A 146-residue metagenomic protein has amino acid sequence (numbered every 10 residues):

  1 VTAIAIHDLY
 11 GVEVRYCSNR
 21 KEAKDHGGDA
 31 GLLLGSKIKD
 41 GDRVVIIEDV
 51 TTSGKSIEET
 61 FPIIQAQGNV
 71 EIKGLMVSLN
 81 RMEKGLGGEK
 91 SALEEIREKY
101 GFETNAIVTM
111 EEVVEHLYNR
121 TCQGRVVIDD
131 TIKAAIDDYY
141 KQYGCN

Functional and structural regions predicted by a protein language model:
V1, C17-N19, T51, L75-L79 (+1 more regions): Long, contiguous hydrophobic alpha-helical segments, chiefly transmembrane helices and signal peptides
V1, K55-E59, G87-S91: Generic recognition of short, well-ordered alpha-helical segments
V1-V44, E58-E59: Short, glycine/charge-rich flexible loops or terminal/linker lids adjacent to PRPP-binding catalytic cores
K24, D29-S36, V44, E48-T52 (+4 more regions): Aromatic-residue detector
K24-G28, S53-K55, E83-G85, V114-E115: Short, well-ordered, mixed-charge alpha-helical segments that flank or form enzyme active sites
L34-M82: A contiguous pocket-lining binding segment that forms or flanks enzyme active sites
P62-N146: PRPP-dependent phosphoribosyltransferase catalytic core
